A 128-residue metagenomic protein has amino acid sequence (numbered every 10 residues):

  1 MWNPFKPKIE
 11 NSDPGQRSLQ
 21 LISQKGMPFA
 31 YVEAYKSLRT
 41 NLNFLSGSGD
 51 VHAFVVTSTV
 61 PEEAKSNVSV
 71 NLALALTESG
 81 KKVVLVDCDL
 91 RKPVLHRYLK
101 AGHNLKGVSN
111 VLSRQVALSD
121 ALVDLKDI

Functional and structural regions predicted by a protein language model:
M1-Y31, Y35, R39: Acidic-aromatic/histidine active-site loop/patch
N3, N11, N41-N43, N67 (+3 more regions): Detector for Asparagine
D13, S46, L122-D124: Short secondary-structure boundary/capping segments
S18-K25, P61-E62, K100-N110: Short charge-dense sequence patches
A30-R97: Walker A/P-loop phosphate-binding motif and the immediately C-terminal alpha-helix
L76-I128: Phosphate-binding loop that captures ATP/GTP phosphates
